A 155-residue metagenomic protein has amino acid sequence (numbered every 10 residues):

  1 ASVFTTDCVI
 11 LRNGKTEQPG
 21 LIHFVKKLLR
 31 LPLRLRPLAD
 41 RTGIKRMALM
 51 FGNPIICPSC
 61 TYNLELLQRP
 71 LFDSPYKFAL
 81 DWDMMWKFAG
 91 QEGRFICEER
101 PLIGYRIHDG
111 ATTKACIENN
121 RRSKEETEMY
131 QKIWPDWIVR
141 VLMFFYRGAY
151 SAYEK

Functional and structural regions predicted by a protein language model:
A1-V3: Conserved donor-nucleotide/metal-binding helix-loop-beta segment in metal-dependent transferases, i.e., the alpha-helix
T6, I10-R12, K26-R122: Conserved nucleotide-sugar donor-binding catalytic segment
T16-E17: Short, solvent-exposed loop/turn motifs
I96-E99, W137-V141: Secondary-structure transition/capping residues
C116-Q131, V139-K155: Non-catalytic, C-terminal membrane-associated alpha-helical segments of glycosyltransferases
W134: Active-site donor-binding segments of glycosyltransferases and PAPS-dependent sulfotransferases
